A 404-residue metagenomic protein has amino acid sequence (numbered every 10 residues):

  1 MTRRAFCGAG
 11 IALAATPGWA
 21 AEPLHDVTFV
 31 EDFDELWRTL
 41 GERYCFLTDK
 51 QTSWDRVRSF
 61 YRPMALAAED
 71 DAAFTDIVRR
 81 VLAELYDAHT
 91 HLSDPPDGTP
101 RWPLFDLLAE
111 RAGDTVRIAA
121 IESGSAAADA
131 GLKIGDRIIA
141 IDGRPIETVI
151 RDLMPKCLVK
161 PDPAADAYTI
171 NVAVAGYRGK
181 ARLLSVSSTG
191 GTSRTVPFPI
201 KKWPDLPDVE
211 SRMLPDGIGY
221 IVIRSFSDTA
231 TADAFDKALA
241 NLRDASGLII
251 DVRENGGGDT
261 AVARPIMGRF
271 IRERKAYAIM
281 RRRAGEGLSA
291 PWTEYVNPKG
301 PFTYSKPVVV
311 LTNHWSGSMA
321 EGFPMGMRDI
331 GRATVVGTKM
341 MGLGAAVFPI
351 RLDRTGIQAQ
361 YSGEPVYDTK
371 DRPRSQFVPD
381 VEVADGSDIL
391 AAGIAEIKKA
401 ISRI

Functional and structural regions predicted by a protein language model:
M1-L13: N-terminal secretory signal peptides and thylakoid transit peptides that target proteins across membranes
L13, P17-G247, E254-G256, R272-A278 (+3 more regions): Flexible, low-complexity junctional segments that flank or bridge functional domains
A126, I146, P204, S225-T229 (+5 more regions): Solvent-exposed loop/turn segments at secondary-structure junctions within structured extracellular/periplasmic domains
Y220-V222, L248-D251, V309-L311, V335-G337: Structural recognition of the beta-strand scaffold that forms the well-ordered cores of secreted hydrolase catalytic
D244-G247, S305-P307, G331-R332: Loop/turn elements at helix/coil->beta-strand transitions in domains of secreted/extracellular proteins
G257-L311, W315, A345-G356, S362-D368 (+2 more regions): Gly/Ser/Thr-rich loop/hinge elements
A320-A333: Non-catalytic, well-ordered alpha-helical segments in soluble enzyme domains
I330-G344: Short, well-structured beta-strand/strand-turn elements
